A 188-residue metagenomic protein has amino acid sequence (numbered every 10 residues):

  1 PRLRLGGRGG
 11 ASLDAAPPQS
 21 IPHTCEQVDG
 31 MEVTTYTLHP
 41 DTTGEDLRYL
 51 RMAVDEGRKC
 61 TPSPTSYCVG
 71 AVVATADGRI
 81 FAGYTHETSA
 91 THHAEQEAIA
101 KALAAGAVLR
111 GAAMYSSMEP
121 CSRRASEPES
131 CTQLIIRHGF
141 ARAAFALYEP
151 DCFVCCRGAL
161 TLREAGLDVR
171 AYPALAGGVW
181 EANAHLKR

Functional and structural regions predicted by a protein language model:
L3-L5, L13: Leucine-biased recognition of intrinsically disordered, low-complexity hydrophobic segments
G7, A16-I21: N-terminal polybasic/positive-inside topogenic patches
E32-G44, V54, A159, R163-E164 (+3 more regions): Secretory/periplasmic and organellar redox-cofactor proteins
E45-P64: Short, basic/aromatic recognition patches
C68-T75: Short beta-strand scaffold segments in enzyme catalytic cores
I80-W180: Zn2+-dependent cytidine deaminase-like catalytic core
